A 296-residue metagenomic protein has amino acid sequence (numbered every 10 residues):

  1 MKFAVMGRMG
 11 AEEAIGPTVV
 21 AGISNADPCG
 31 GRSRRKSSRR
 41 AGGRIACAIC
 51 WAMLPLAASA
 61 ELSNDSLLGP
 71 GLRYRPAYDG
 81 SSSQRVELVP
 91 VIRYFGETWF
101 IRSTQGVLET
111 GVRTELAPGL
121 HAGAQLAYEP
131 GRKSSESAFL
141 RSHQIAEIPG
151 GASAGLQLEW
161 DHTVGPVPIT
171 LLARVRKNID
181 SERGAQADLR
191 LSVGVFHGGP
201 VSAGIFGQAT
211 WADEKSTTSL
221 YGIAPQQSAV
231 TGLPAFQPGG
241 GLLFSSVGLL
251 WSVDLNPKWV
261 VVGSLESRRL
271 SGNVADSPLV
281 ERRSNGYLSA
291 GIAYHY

Functional and structural regions predicted by a protein language model:
L54-S59: N-terminal signal peptide c-region/cleavage motif recognized by signal peptidases
A60-L108, K215: Short glycine/proline- and aromatic-enriched beta-strand/turn motifs that initiate or cap beta-hairpins
L62-L68, V86-L88, E97-W99, L116-A122 (+7 more regions): Outer-envelope beta-barrel architecture signal
L68-Y74, S103-Q105, A124-Y128, L171-K177 (+2 more regions): Transmembrane beta-barrel strands of outer-membrane/channel proteins
L72-R75, G106, S137-R141, L172-R174 (+2 more regions): Extracytoplasmic loops and strand-loop junctions of Gram-negative outer membrane beta-barrel proteins
A77-Q84, I101-T104, L116, I148-G151 (+3 more regions): Solvent-exposed loop/turn segments connecting transmembrane beta-strands in outer-membrane beta-barrel proteins
V89-R93, L191, R283-Y296: Outer-membrane beta-barrel "beta-signal"
T98, W160-H162, K177-V260, S264 (+3 more regions): Outer-membrane beta-barrel transmembrane domain signature
